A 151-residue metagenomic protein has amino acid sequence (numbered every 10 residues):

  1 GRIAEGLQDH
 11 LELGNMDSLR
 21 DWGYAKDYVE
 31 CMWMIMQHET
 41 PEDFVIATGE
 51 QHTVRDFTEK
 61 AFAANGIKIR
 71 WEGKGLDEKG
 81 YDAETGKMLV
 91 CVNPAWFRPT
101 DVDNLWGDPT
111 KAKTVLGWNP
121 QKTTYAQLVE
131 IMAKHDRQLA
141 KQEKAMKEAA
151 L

Functional and structural regions predicted by a protein language model:
G1-L151: C-terminal substrate-binding subdomain of Rossmann-fold SDR/epimerase-dehydratase oxidoreductases
